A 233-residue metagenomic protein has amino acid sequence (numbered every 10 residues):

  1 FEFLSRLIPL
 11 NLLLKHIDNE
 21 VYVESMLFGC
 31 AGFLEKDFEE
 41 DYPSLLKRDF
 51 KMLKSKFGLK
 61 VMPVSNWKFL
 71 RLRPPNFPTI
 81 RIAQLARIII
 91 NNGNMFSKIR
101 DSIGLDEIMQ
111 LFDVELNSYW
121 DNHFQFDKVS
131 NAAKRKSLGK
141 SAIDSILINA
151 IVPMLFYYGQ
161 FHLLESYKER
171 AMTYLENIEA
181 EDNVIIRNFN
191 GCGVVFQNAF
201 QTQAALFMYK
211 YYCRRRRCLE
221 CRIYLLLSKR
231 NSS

Functional and structural regions predicted by a protein language model:
F1-Q203: Hydrophobic, aromatic-lined core segments that form the binding pocket/scaffold for planar heteroaromatic ligands
G191-S233: Acidic, carboxylate-rich catalytic segments that either coordinate divalent cations
